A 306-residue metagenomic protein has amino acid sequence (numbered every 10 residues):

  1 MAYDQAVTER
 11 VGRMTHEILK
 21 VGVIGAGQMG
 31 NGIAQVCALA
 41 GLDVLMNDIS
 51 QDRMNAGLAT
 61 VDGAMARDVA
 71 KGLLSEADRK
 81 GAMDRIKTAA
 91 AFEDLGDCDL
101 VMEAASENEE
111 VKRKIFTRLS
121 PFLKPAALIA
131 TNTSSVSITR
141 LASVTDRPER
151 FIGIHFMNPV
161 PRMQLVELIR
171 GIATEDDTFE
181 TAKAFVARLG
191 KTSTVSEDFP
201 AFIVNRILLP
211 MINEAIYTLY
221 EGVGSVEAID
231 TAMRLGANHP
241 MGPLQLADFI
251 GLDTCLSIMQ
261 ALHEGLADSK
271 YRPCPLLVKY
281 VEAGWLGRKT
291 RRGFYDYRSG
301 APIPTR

Functional and structural regions predicted by a protein language model:
A2-R67, K71, F122: NAD(P)+-binding Rossmann beta1-loop-alpha1 motif at the extreme N-terminus of oxidoreductases
A2-T15, E180, A187-D198, Y217-E221 (+1 more regions): NAD(P)-dependent Rossmann-like dehydrogenase/reductase catalytic/cofactor-binding core
T8-V11, V21, Q35, K80-L100 (+3 more regions): Amphipathic alpha-helical segments at domain termini/boundaries
L45, K87, M102, I152-I154 (+1 more regions): Hydrophobic/aromatic beta-strand patches that form the interior of the parallel beta-sheet core in alpha/beta enzyme
S50, S75, E175, G224-A228: Helix N-cap / loop-to-helix initiation motif
D52-G63, D177-R188, T231, L235: A non-catalytic, amphipathic alpha-helix used as a structural packing/dimerization or gating element in enzyme scaffolds
D52-R53, R67-L128, V136: Rossmann-like NAD(P)-binding element
L128-E197, F202-R206: Rossmann-fold dinucleotide-binding core
